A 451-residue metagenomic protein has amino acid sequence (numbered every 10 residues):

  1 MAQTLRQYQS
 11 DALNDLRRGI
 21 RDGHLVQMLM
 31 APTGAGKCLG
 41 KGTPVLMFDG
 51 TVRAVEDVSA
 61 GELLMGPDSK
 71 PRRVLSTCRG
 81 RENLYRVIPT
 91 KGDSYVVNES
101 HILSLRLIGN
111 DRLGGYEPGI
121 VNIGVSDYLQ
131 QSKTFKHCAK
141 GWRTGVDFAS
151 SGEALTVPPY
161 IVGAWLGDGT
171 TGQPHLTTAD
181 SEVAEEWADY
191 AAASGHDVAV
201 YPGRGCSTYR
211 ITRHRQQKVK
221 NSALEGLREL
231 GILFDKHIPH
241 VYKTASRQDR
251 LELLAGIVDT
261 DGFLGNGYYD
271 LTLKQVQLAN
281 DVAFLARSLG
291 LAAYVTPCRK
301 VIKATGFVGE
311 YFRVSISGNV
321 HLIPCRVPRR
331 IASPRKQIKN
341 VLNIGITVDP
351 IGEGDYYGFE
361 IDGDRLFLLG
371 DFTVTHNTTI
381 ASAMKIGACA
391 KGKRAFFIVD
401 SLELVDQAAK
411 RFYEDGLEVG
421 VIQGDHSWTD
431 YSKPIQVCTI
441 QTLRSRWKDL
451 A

Functional and structural regions predicted by a protein language model:
M1-M30: Conserved pre-motif I regulatory segment
L5, L271, F397: Conserved SAM-binding loop
R21-M30, K37-C38, T379-A408: Conserved SF1/SF2 helicase motif Ia
C38-M47: Short, basic/aromatic beta-hairpin or loop at an interaction surface
P44, V55, A60-K70, L75-I302 (+1 more regions): Intein-associated homing endonuclease modules of the LAGLIDADG/DOD-type, together with closely related HINT-family
G309-P334: Polar, glycine-rich mid-to-C-terminal structural blocks that act as macromolecule-binding/assembly scaffolds
A395, L402-D425: Conserved helix-turn-beta segment of the N-terminal RecA-like "Helicase ATP-binding" lobe in SF1/SF2 helicases
D425-A451: Conserved helix/coil segment N-terminal to the catalytic DExD/H
